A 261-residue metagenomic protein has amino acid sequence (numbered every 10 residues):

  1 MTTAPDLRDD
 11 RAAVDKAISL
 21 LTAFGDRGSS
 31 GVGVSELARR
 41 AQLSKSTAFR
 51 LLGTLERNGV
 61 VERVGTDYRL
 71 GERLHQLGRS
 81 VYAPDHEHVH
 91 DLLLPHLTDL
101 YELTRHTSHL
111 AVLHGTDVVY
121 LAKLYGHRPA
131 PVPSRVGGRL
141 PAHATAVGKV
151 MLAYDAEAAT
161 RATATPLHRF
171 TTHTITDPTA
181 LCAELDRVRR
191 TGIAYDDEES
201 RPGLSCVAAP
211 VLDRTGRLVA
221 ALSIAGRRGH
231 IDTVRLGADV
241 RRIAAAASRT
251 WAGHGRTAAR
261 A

Functional and structural regions predicted by a protein language model:
T2-P84, R249-G253: N-terminal helix-turn-helix
L51, D91-L103, T191, A246 (+1 more regions): Amphipathic alpha-helical regulatory segments at dimerization interfaces that relay allosteric signals between sensory
R73-L103: Conserved segment of winged-helix/HTH DNA-binding domains
L110-G115, L124: Short hydrophobic alpha-helical segments used for membrane anchoring or interfacial signaling
P129-S200: Short, solvent-exposed recognition segments
P178-E184, T191, P202, L218-A261: Juxtadomain coupling helices with adjacent low-complexity linkers
P202-P210: A short beta-strand signature within small-molecule sensing/ligand-binding domains used in signal transduction
L212-R217: Flexible loop/coil segments at beta-strand boundaries within sensory signal-transduction domains
